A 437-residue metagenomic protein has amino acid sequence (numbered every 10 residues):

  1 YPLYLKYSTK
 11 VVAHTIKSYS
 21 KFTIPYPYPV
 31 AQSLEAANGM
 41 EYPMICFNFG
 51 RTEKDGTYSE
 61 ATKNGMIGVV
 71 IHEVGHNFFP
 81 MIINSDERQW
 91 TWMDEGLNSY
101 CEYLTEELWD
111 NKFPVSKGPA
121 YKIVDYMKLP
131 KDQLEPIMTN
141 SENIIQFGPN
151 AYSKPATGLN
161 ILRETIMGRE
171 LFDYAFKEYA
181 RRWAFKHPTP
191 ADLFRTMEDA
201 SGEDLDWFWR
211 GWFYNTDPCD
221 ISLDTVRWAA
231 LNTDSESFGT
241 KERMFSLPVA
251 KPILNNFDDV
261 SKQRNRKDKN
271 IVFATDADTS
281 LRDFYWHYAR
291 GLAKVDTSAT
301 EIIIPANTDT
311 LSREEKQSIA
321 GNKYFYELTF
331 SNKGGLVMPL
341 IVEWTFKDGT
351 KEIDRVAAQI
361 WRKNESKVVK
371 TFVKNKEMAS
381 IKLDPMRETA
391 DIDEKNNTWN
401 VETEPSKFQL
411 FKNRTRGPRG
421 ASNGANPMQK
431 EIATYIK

Functional and structural regions predicted by a protein language model:
Y1-N77, M81-T91, L97-C101, T105-D110 (+2 more regions): Juxtacatalytic substrate-recognition/specificity segment
P25-A31, E87, W109-K117, E170-A175 (+3 more regions): Acidic/polar loop patches that form or flank catalytic/metal-binding clefts of enzymes that bind anionic ligands
N38, E95-M167, W183-A184, F213: Acidic/His/Gly-enriched intrinsically disordered linker/tail segments that often contain short helix/coil "MoRF-like"
N98, L159, W209, I381 (+1 more regions): Hydrophobic, well-ordered secondary-structure elements that form the walls of internal hydrophobic environments
G148-F238, L247-A250, D268, L281-W286: Amphipathic alpha-helical substructures
L205-D206, I221-D384: Beta-strand-rich binding/interaction modules
P385-W399: Short acidic/polar inter-strand loop motif in beta-rich domains
L410-K437: Compositionally biased low-complexity segments at domain edges in trafficked proteins and select soluble regulators
